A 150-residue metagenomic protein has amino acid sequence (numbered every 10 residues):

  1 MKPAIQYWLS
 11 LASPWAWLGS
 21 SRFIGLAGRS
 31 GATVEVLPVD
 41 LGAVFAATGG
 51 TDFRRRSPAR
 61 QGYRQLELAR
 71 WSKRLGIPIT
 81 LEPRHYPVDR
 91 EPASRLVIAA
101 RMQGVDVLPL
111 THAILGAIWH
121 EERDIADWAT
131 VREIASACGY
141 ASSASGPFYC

Functional and structural regions predicted by a protein language model:
M1-Q6: Extreme N-terminal starter segment of soluble prokaryotic enzymes
L11, L18-I118: Structural alpha/beta surface segment adjacent to cysteine/selenocysteine redox centers across thiol/disulfide enzymes
V107-G116, H120-C150: GST-like fold's C-terminal all-alpha helical module
